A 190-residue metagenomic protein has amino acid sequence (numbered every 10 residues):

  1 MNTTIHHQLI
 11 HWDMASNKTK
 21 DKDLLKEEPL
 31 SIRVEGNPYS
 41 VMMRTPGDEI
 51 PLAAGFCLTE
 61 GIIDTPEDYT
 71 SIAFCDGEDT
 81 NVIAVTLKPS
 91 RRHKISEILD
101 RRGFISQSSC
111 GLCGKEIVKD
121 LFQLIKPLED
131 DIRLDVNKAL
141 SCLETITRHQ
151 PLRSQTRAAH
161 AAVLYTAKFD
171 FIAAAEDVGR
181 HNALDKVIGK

Functional and structural regions predicted by a protein language model:
M1-A162, A167-A174: Intrinsically disordered, low-complexity regions enriched in acidic/Ser/Thr/Pro/Gln residues
H181-K190: Feature captures the catalytic cores and cofactor-binding loops of soluble hydro-lyases/lyases that act on carboxylate
